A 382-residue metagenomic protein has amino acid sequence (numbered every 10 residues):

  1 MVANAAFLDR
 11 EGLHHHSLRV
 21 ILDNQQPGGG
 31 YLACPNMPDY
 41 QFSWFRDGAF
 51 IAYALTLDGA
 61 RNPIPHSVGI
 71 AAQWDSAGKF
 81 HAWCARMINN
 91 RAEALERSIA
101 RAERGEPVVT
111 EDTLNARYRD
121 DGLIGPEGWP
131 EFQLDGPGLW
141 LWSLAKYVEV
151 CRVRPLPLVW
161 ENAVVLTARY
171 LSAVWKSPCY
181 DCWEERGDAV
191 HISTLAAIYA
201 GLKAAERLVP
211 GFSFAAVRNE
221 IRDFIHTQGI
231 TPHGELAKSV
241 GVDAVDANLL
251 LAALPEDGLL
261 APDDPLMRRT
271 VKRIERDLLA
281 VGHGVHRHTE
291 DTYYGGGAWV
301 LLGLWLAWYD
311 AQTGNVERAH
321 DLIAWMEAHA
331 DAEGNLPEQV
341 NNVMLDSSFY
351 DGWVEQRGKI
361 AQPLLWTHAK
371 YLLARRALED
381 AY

Functional and structural regions predicted by a protein language model:
M1-F7, A49-A71, L139-P155, A197-G211 (+4 more regions): Well-ordered alpha-helical scaffold segments within catalytic/enzyme domains
V2-F42, R97-E131, V165-C182, V217-V300 (+1 more regions): Extended glycan-interaction surfaces of carbohydrate-active proteins
E11-L22, A52, A71-I88, G138-V148 (+6 more regions): Hydrophobic core segments within long, regular secondary-structure runs in both alpha- and beta-rich folds
Q41-V174, L195, L364-L378: Aromatic-rich carbohydrate-recognition surfaces in CAZymes
N62-P65, N90-R91, R154, P178 (+4 more regions): Alpha-solenoid repeat scaffolds
E96, P210-S213: Structured alpha-helical bundle/scaffold domains in large eukaryotic membrane-trafficking regulators
